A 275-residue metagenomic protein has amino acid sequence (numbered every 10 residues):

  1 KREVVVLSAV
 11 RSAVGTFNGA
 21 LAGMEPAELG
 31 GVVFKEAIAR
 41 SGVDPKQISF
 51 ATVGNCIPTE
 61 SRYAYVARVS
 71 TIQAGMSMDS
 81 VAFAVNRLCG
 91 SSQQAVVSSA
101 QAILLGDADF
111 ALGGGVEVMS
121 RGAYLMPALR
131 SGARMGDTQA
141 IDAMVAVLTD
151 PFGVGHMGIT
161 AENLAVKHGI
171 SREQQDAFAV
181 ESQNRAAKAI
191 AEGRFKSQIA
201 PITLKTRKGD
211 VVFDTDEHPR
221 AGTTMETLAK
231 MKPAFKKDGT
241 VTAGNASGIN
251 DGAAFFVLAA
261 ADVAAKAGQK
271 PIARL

Functional and structural regions predicted by a protein language model:
K1-C56, E60-S70, A74, T160-R172 (+1 more regions): Conserved active-site "lid/cap" helical segment
V10-A13, G54-P58, R87-S91, G115-Y124: Acidic, glycine-rich active-site loops and adjacent beta-strand->loop/helix elements that engage anionic groups
V10-S12, A22-V32, R40, Q174-K266: N-terminal extracellular/periplasmic Venus flytrap/periplasmic-binding protein-like
M24, T52-F110, P151-M157, G222-G248: Conserved catalytic cysteine-centered active-site region of acyl-thioester-dependent Claisen-condensing enzymes
K46-G54, A82-N86, A111-V116, D176-E181 (+2 more regions): Beta-strand segments within the central parallel beta-sheet cores of soluble alpha/beta enzyme folds
N86-E117, I159, A165-R194, F256-V263: Active-site-proximal alpha-helical scaffold in enzymes
F110-N163: Flexible glycine-/small-residue-enriched beta->alpha junction loops that bind anionic phosphate/pyrophosphate groups
